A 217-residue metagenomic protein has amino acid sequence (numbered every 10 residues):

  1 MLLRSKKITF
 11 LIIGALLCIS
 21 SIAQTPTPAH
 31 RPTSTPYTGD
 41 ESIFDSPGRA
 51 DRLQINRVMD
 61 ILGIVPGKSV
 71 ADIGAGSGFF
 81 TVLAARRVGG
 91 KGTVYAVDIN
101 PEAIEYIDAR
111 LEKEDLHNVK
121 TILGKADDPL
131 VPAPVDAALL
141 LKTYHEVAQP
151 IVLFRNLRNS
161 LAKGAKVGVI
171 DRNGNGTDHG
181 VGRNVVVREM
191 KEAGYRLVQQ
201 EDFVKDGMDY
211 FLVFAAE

Functional and structural regions predicted by a protein language model:
Q24-A71, Y106: Class I SAM-dependent transferase core
V70, A138-L139: Hydrophobic beta-strand segment of the Class I
G78-V82: Glycine-rich SAM-binding Motif I of class I
A85, I151-K166: A short glycine-rich, Lys/Arg-flanked "PGG" loop and its adjoining helix->strand segment in the class I
N100-P101: Conserved SAM/SAH-binding beta-strand->alpha-helix loop
E114-D127: Conserved SAM-binding strand-loop segment of SAM-dependent methyltransferases
P129-A138: A short acidic, Gly/Pro-enriched loop at the edge of an enzyme's catalytic core that lines a small-molecule cofactor
V187, L197-E217: Core SAM-dependent methyltransferase catalytic element
